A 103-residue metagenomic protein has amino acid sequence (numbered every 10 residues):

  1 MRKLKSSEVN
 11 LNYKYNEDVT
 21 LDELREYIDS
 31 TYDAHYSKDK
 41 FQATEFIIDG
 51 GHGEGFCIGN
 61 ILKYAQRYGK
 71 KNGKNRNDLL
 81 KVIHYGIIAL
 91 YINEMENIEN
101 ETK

Functional and structural regions predicted by a protein language model:
M1-K103: Intrinsically disordered, low-complexity regulatory regions that flank transcription factor DNA-binding cores
